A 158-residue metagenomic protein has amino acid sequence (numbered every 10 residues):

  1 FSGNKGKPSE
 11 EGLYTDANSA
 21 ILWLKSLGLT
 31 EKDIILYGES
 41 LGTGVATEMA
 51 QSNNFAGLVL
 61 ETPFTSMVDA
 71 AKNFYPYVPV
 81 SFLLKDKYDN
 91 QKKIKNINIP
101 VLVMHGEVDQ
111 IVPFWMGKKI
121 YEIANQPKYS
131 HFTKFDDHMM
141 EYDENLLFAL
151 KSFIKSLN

Functional and structural regions predicted by a protein language model:
F1-S26, K32, T43-G44, A50: Membrane-embedded segments
I34-G44, G106: Conserved alpha/beta-hydrolase "nucleophile elbow" surrounding the catalytic nucleophile
T43-I99: Hydrolase active-site cap/lid region
N90, I99, P113-E122, N145: Short alpha-helix in the alpha/beta-hydrolase fold that links the catalytic acid
N96-N98, V103-D109: Short beta-strand/loop motif that positions the catalytic acidic residue of the alpha/beta-hydrolase fold
E107-V112, H138-M140: Acidic catalytic loop of the alpha/beta-hydrolase fold
K118-M139: Catalytic histidine neighborhood in serine/cysteine hydrolases with alpha/beta-hydrolase-type architecture
E141-K155: Post-His helix in hydrolase/transferase enzymes
